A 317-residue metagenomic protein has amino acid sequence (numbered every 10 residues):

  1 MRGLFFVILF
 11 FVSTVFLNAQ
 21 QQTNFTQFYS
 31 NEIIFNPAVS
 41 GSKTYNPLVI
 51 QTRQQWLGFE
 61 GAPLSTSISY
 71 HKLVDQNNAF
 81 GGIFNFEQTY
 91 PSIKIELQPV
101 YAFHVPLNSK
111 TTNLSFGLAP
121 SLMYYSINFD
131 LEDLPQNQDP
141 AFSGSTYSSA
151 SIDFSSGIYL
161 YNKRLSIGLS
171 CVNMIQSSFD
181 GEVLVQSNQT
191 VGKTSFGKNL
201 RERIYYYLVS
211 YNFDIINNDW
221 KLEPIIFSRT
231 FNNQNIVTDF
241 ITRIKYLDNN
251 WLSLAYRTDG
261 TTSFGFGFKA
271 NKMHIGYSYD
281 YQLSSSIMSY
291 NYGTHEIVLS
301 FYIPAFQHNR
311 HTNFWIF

Functional and structural regions predicted by a protein language model:
M1-F5, S109: Positively charged n-region of N-terminal signal peptides that target proteins for export
F5-F6, S115: Alpha-helical transmembrane segments of integral membrane proteins
F6-T14: Bacterial N-terminal signal peptides
V15-A19: Sec/Tat signal peptide C-region and signal peptidase I cleavage site
Q20-F317: Subset of outer-membrane beta-barrel
